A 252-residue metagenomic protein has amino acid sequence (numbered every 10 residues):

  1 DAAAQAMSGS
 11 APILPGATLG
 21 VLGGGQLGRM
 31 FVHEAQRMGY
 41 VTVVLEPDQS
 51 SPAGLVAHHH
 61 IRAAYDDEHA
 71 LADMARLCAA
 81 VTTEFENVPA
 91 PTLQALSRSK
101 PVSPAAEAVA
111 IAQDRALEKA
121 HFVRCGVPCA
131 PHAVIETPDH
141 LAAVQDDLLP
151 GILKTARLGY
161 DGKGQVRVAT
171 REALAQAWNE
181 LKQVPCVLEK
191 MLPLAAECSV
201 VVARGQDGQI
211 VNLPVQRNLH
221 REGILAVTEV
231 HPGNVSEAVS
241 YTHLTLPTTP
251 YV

Functional and structural regions predicted by a protein language model:
D1-Q113, L117, D139: ATP-binding N-terminal substructure of ATP-dependent carboxylate-amine bond-forming enzymes
P15, P128, Y160-D161, L194-C198 (+1 more regions): Short, basic and Ser/Thr-rich N-terminal targeting/leader segments
V43, T82, V102-S103, A130 (+3 more regions): Structural detector of well-ordered beta-strand residues that form the stable sheet scaffold of enzyme domains
S99, A105-V166, R171: A conserved helix-loop-beta module that forms one wall/lid of the active-site cleft in ATP-utilizing catalytic domains
V168-L244: Internal nucleotide-binding/catalytic subdomain
H243-V252: Single conserved hydrophobic/aromatic residue that forms the stacking wall/gate of nucleotide- or nucleobase-binding
